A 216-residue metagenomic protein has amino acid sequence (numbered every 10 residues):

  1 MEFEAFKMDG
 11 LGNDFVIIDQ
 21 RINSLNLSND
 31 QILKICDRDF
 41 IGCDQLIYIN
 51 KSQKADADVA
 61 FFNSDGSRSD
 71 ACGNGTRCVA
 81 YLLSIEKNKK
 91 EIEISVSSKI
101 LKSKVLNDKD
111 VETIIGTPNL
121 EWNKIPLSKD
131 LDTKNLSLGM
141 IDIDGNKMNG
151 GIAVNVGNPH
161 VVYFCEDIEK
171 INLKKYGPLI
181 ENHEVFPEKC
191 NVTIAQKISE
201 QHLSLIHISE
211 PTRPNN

Functional and structural regions predicted by a protein language model:
M1-V16, Q20-R21, L138-D144, G151-V154: N-terminal, positively charged, Ser/Thr/Ala/Gly-biased leader segments that form transit/presequence-like amphipathic
F6-K54, H183-K189: N-terminal beta-alpha supersecondary unit
G12, G73, T113, G157 (+1 more regions): Residue-level signal for inorganic ion chemistry
I17-R21, I49-N50, F62, L106 (+3 more regions): Short beta-strand-to-turn element immediately C-terminal to the catalytic PLP-Schiff-base lysine in fold type I
F40-D58, H160-V162, Y176-L205: Conserved phosphate-donor
S64-G151, R213: Acidic, low-complexity central loop/insert segments
K134-I143, M148-I152, C165-E184: Anionic-ligand binding region
I206-N216: Single conserved hydrophobic/aromatic residue that forms the stacking wall/gate of nucleotide- or nucleobase-binding
